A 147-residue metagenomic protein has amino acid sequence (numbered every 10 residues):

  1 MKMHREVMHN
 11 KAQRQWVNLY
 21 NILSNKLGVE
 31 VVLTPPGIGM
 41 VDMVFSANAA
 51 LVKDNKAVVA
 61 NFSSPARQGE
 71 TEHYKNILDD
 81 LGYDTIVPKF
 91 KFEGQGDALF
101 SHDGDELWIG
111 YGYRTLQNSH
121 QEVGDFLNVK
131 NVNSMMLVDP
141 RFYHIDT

Functional and structural regions predicted by a protein language model:
M1-T147: The feature marks the mature, well-folded catalytic cores of soluble enzymes
